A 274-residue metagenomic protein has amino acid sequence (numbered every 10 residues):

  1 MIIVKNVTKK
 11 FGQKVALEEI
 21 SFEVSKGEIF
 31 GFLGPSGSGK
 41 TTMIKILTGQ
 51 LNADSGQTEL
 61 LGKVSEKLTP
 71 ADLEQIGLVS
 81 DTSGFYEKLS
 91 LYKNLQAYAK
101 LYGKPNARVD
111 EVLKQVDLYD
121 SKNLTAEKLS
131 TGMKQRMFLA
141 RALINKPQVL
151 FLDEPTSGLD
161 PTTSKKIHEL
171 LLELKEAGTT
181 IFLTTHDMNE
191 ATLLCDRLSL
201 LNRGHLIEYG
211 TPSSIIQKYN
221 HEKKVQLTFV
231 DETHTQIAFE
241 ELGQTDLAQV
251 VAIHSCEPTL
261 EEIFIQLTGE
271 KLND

Functional and structural regions predicted by a protein language model:
T48: Helix-to-loop junction immediately C-terminal to a conserved catalytic motif
G56-K67, A71-D72: Conserved ABC transporter NBD signature motif
Q96, K100, N106-K122: Conserved ABC ATPase "signature" region
L150-D153: Catalytic Walker B motif of ABC-type/P-loop ATPase nucleotide-binding domains
Y209-G210: ABC ATPase "signature
